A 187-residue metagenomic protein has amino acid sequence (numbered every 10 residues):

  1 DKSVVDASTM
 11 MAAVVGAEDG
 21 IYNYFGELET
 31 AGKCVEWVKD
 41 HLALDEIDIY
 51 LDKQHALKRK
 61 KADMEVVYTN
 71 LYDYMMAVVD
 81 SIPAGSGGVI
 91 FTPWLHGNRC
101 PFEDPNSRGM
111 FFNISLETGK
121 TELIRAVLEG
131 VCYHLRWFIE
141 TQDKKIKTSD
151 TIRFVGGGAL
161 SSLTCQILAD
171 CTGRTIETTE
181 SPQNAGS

Functional and structural regions predicted by a protein language model:
D1-S187: Active-site core segments that coordinate phosphate-bearing ligands/cofactors across diverse enzyme families
